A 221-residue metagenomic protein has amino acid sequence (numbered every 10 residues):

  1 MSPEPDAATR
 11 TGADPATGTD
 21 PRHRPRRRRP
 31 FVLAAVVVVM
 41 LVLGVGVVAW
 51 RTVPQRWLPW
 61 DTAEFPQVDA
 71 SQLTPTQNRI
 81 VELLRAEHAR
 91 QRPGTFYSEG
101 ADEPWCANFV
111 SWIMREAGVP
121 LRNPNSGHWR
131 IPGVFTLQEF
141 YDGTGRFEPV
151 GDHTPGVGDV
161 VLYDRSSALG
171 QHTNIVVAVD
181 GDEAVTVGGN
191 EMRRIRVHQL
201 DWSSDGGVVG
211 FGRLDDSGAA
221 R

Functional and structural regions predicted by a protein language model:
S2-D6, G18-A35, V39-L43, V47-T52 (+1 more regions): Aromatic- and glycine-rich peptidoglycan recognition patches
S2-P54, D61-Q67, R115-T144: Activation targets extended, charge/polar-rich intrinsically disordered C-terminal tails
E4, G100, N108, W112 (+5 more regions): Surface-exposed loop/turn and secondary-structure junction residues enriched for glycine/proline
V48-N123: N-terminal capping segments
A70-L73, R122-R193: ...with weaker cross-activation on analogous glycine-rich loops/strands in unrelated enzymes
E87, Q91, G145, V209-G210: Short, intrinsically disordered/low-complexity patches at protein termini and at juxtamembrane boundaries
